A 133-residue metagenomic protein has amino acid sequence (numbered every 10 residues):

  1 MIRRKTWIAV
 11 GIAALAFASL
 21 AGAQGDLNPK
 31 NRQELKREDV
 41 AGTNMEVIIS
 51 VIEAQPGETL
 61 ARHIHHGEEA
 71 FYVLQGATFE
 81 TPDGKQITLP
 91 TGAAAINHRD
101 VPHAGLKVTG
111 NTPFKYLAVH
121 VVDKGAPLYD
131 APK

Functional and structural regions predicted by a protein language model:
I2-I48, A95-I96, L128-K133: A short, N-terminal "cap"/entry segment at the start of jelly-roll beta-barrel domains of the cupin/DSBH fold
R32-Q33, G42, L60, E80-T81 (+4 more regions): Membrane-topology and secretion signals of cell-surface/extracellular proteins
M45, G57-Y72: A short beta-loop-beta micro-motif enriched in histidine and acidic residues
I49-V51, A70, A94-I96, A118-V119: Conserved hydrophobic/aromatic beta-strand scaffold that supports enzyme active sites
V51-I52, P56-E58, L74-A77, P82 (+1 more regions): Sec/Tat-exported extracytoplasmic proteins
A54, G84-D100: Short acidic-glycine-tyrosine-enriched beta hairpin
H66-G84, A93: Glycine- and acidic-residue-biased ligand/ion/polar-headgroup-sensing regions
F79, D100-G125: Ligand-binding loop in jelly-roll beta-barrel domains
